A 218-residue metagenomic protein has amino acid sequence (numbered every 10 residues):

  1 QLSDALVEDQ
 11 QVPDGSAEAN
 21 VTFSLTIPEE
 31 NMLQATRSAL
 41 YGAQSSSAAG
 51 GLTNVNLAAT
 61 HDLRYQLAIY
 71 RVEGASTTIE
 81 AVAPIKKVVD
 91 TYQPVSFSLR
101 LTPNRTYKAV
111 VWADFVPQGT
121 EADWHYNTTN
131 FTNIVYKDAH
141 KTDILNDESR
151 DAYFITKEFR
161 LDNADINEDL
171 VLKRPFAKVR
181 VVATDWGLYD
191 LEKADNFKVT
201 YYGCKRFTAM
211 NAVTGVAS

Functional and structural regions predicted by a protein language model:
Q1-S218: Sec-type signal peptide cleavage vicinity
